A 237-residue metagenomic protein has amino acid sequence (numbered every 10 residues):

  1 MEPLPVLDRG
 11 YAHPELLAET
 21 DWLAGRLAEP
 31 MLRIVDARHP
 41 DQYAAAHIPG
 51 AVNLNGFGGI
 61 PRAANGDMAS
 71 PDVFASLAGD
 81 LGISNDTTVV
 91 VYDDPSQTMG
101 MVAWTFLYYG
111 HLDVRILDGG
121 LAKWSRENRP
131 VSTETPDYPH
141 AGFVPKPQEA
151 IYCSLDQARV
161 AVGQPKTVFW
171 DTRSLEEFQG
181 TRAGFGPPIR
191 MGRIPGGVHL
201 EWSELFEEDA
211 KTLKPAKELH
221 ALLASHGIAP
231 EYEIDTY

Functional and structural regions predicted by a protein language model:
M1-P14, R62-A63, M68-Q164, T181-R182 (+3 more regions): Thiolate-centered catalytic microenvironments shared by cysteine-dependent enzyme domains
P5-D86, V160-E231: Positively charged, proline/Ser/Thr-rich regional signature most characteristic of the Rhodanese/CDC25-like
